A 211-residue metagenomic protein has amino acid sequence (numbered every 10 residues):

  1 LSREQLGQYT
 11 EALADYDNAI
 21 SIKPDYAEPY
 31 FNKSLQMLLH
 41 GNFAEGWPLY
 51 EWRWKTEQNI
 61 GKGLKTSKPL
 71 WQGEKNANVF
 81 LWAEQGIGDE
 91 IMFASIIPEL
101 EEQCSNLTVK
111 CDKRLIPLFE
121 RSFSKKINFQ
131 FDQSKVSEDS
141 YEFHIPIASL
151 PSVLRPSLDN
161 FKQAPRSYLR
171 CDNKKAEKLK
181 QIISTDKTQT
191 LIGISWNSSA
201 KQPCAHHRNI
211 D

Functional and structural regions predicted by a protein language model:
L1-D211: Alpha-helical solenoid repeat scaffolds of the TPR/TPR-like class and their adjacent stem/linker regions that mediate
